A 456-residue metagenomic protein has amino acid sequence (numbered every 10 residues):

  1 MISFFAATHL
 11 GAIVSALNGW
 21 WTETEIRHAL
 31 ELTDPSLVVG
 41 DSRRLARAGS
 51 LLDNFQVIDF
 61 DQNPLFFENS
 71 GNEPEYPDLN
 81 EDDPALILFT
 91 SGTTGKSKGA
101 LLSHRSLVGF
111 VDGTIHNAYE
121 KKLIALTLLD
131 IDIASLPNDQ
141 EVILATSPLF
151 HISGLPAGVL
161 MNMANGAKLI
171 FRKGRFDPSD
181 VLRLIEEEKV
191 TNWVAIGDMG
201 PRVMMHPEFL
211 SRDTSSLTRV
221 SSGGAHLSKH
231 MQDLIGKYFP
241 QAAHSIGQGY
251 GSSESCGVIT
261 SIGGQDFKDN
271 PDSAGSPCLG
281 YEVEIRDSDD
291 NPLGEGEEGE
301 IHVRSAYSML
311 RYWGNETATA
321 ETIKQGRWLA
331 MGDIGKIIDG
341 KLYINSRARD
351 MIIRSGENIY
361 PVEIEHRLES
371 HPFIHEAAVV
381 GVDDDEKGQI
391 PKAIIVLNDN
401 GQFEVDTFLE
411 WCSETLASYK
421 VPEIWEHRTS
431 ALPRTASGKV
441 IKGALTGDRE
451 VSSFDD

Functional and structural regions predicted by a protein language model:
I2, H9-E68, D399-G401: Structural core segment of the AMP-binding/adenylate-forming
W21-T24, V38, S305, L310-R311 (+4 more regions): AMP-binding/adenylate-forming catalytic core of the ANL superfamily
N72-F89, G95-K96, I133-V142: Conserved pre-ATP/AMP-binding loop-to-beta segment of ANL
A85-L123: Conserved AMP-binding A3 loop
V111-T146, F150-T191, H206: Conserved AMP-binding/adenylation subdomain of ANL enzymes
A164-A167, E187-V194, M204-D269, E282: Gly/Ser/Thr-rich phosphate-binding loop
S276-G280, N291-T322, I359, S452: Conserved ATP/PPi-binding loop(s) of AMP-dependent carboxylate-activating enzymes
A417-K439: AMP-binding/adenylate-forming catalytic domain of the ANL superfamily
